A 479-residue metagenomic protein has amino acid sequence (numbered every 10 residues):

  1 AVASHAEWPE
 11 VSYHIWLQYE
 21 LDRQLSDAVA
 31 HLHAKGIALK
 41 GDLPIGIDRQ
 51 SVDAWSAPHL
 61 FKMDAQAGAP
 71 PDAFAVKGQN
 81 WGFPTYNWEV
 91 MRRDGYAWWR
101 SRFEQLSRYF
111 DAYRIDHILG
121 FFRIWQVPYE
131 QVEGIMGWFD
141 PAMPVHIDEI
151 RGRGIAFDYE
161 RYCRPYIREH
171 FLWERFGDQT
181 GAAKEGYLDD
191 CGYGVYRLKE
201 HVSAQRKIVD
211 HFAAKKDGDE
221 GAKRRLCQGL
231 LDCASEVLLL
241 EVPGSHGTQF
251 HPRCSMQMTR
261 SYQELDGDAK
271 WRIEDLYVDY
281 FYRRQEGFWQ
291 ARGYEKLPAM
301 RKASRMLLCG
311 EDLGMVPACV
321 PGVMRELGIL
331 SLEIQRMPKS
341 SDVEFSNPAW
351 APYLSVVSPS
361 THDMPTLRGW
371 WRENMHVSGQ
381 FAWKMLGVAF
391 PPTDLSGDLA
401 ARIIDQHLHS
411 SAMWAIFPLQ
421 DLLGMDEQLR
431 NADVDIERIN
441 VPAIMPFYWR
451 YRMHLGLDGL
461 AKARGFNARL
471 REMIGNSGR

Functional and structural regions predicted by a protein language model:
A1-R479: Catalytic cores of glycan-processing enzymes that make or break glycosidic bonds
